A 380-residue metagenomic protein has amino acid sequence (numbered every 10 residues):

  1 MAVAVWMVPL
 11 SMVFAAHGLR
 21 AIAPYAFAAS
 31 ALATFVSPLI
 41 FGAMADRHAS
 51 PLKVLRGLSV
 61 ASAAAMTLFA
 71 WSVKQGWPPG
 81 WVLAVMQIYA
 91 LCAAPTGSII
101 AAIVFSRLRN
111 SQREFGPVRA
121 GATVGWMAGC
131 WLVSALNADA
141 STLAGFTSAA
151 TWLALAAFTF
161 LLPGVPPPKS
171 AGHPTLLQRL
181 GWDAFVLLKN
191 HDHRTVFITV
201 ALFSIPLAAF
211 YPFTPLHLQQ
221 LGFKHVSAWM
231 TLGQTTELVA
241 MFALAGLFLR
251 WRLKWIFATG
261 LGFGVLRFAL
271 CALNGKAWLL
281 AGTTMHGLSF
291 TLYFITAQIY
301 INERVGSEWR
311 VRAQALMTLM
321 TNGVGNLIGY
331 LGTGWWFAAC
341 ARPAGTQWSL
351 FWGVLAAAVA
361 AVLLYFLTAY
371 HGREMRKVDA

Functional and structural regions predicted by a protein language model:
M1-A33, D192-T231: Helix-loop boundary and gating motifs at the non-cytosolic
L10, A93-R109, L292-G306: Intracellular juxtamembrane helix-capping segments at the cytosolic ends of symmetry-related transmembrane helices
V36-S50, N137, V239-L253, F337-A338: Helix-to-loop junctions at the C-terminal end of transmembrane segments in multipass secondary transporters
P51, A135-W152, G334-V359: A membrane-interface helix-boundary motif in multi-pass transporters
V60-G76, G262-G275: C-terminal ends and interior cores of transmembrane alpha-helices in multi-pass membrane transporters/permeases
A65, W77-S98, I103, A201 (+1 more regions): Hydrophobic core of transmembrane alpha-helices in multi-pass small-molecule transporters, especially MFS/SLC-type
F69-V73, W152-P166, G323, F351-A380: Multi-pass alpha-helical transporter architecture, strongest for 12-TM Major Facilitator/SLC carriers used
L162-T199: Juxtamembrane intracellular "pre-TM" segments in multi-pass secondary transporters
